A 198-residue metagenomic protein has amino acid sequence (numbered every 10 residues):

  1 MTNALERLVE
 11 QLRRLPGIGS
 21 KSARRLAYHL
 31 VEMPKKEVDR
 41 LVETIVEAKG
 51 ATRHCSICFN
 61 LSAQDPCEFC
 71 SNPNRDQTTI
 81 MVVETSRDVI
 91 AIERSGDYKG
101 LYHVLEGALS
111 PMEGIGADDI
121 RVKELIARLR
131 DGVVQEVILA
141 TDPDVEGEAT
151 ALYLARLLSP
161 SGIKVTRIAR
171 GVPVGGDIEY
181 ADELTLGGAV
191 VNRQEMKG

Functional and structural regions predicted by a protein language model:
T2-L5, E10, R14, R24-V89 (+1 more regions): Cys/His-rich Zn2+-binding cysteine-cluster or related metal-binding knuckle/ribbon modules and their
R7, K99, I126-I138, P143-G198: Long C-terminal interaction/binding lobes of large macromolecular proteins
R13, V31, V46, F59 (+9 more regions): Signal for well-folded cores of large energy- and translation-related assemblies
A23, N72-T141: Extended interfacial segments that mediate partner engagement and assembly in macromolecular machines
M33, E37, E113-A117, E146 (+1 more regions): Catalytic cores of large soluble enzymes that bind and process phosphate-bearing ligands
H54, P66, D88, L105-A108 (+4 more regions): Glycine-rich, flexible loop/turn motifs
C67, I92, A149-T150: Short glycine-/acidic-enriched loop or helix-start segments at secondary-structure transitions that form or flank
